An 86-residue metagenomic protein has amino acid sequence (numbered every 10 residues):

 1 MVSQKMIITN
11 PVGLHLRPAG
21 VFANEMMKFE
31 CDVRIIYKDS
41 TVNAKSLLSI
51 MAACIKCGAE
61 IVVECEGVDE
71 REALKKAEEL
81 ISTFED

Functional and structural regions predicted by a protein language model:
M1-K5, E60-V62: Intrinsic-disorder/low-complexity, polar/charged segments enriched in Ser/Thr/Lys/Arg/Asp/Glu/Gln
I7-L48, A52-A53: Compact, glycine-rich, soluble single-domain proteins
A52-D86: C-terminal structural segments of small proteins and small subunits
